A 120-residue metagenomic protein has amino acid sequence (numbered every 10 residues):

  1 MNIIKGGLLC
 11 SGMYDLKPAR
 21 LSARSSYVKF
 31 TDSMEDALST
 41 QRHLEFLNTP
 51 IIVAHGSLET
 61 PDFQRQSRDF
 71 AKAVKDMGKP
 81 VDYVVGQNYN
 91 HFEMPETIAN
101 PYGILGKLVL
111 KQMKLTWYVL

Functional and structural regions predicted by a protein language model:
M1-L120: Alpha/beta-hydrolase superfamily serine-hydrolase fold, recognizing
